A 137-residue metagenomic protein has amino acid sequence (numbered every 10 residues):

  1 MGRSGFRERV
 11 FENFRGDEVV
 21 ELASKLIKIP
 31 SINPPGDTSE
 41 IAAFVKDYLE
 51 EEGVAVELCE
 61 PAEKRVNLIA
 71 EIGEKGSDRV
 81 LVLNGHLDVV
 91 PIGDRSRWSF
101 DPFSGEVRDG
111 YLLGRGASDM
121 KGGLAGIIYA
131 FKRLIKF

Functional and structural regions predicted by a protein language model:
R3-A117, K136-F137: Acidic/His- and Gly-rich active-site-bordering loop/insert found across diverse amide/peptide-bond hydrolases
M120-F137: Acidic/histidine-rich catalytic neighborhood of metal-dependent amide-processing enzymes
